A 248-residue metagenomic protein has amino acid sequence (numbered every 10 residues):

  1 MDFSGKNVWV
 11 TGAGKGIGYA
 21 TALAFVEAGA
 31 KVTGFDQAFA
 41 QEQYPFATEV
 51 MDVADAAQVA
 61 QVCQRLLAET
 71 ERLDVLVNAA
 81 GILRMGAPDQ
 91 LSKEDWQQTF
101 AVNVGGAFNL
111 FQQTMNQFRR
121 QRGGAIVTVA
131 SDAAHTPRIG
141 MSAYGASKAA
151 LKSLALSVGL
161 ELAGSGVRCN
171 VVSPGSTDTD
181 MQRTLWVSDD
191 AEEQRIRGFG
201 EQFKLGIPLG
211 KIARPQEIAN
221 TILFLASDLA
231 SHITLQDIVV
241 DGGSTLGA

Functional and structural regions predicted by a protein language model:
A87-P88, D95-F100, F203: Substrate-binding pocket helix/loop in short-chain dehydrogenase/reductase
D89, T136-S142, G164-S165, G210 (+1 more regions): Active-site loop immediately N-terminal to the catalytic Tyr-X3-Lys motif of short-chain dehydrogenase/reductase
F111, S147, A155: Active-site helix of classical SDR
N116, L160-E161, S231: Alpha-helical segment proximal to the catalytic Tyr-Lys
S131: Residue(s) in the substrate-gating loop at a strand-loop-helix junction that position the organic substrate next
T136, L223, T234-A248: Short C-terminal tail/terminal secondary-structure segment of NAD(P)H-dependent dehydrogenase/reductase domains
A163, R168, I233-L235: Short, small/polar-rich loop/turn modules that mediate ligand/substrate recognition or access, typified
